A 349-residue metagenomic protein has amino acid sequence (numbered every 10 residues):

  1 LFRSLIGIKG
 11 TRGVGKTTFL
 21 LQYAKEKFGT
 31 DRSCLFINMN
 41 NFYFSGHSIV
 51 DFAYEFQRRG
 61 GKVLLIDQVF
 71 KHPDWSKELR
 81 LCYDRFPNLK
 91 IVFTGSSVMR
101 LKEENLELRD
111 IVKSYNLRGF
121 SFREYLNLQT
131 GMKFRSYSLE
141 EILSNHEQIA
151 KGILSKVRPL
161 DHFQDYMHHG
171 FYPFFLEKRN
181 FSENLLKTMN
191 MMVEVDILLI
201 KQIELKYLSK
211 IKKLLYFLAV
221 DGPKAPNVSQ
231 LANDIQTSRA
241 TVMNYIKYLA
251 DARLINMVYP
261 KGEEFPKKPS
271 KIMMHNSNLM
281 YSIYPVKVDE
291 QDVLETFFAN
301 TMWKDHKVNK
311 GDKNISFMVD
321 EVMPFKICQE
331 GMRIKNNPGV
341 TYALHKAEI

Functional and structural regions predicted by a protein language model:
L5-I8: Hydrophobic anchor at the beta1->P-loop junction of P-loop NTPases
K16-T17: Conserved lysine of the Walker
D31-V63: Short glycine-rich substrate-engagement loop in P-loop NTPases that contacts/grips substrate
L65, K90-S96, N116: Structural recognition of the conserved hydrophobic beta-strand(s) that form the central parallel beta-sheet of P-loop
S96, K102-S209, L215: Interdomain motor-coupling "hinge/lid" segment immediately C-terminal to the ATP-binding subdomain of NTP-driven enzymes
F174-K313: Accessory nucleic acid-recognition modules appended to NTPase machines
F298, M302, I315-R333: Conserved catalytic cores of phosphodiester-cleaving nucleases, focusing on short active-site segments
